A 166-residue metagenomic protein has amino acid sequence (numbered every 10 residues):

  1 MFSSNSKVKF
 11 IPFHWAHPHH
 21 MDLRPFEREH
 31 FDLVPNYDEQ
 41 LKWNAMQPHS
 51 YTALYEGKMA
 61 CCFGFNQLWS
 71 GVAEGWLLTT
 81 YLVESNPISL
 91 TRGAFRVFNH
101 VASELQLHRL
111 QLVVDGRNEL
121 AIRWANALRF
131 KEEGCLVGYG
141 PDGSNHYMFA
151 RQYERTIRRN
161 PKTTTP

Functional and structural regions predicted by a protein language model:
F2-L23, E29: A short beta-loop-alpha structural element at the N-terminal edge of CoA-dependent acyl/N-acetyltransferase catalytic
F31-S50: Active-site rim helix/loop that mediates acceptor-substrate recognition in acyltransferases
P48-F63: Conserved beta-hairpin
F63-V72, L136-Y139: A conserved beta-strand-loop-helix scaffold within acyl/acetyltransferase catalytic domains
G71-L90, Y147: Conserved acetyl-CoA binding element of GNAT-fold acetyltransferases
N86-V101, R123, A127: Conserved acetyl-CoA-binding loop-helix of GNAT-fold acetyltransferases
L107-N126, K131, Y139-G140: Conserved beta-strand-loop-alpha-helix junction that forms the acyl-donor binding cleft
G138-P166: C-terminal "cap" of GNAT-fold acetyltransferases
